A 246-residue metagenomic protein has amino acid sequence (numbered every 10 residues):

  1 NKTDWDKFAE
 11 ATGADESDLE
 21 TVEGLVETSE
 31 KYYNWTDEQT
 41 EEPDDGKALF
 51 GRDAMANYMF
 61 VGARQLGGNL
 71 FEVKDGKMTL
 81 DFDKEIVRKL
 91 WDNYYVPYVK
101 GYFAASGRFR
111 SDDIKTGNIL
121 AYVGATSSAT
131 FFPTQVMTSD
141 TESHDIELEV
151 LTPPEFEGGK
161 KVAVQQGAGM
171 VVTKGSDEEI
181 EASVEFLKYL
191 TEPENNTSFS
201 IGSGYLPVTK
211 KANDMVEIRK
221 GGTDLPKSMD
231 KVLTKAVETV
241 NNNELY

Functional and structural regions predicted by a protein language model:
D4-G13, W35, P97-K100, S176-S183: Short helix-loop capping/hinge motifs at secondary-structure junctions, enriched in acidic/polar residues
D6, T21-T79: Extracytoplasmic/periplasmic solute-binding protein
K7, A14-D18, L49, G68-K89 (+3 more regions): Short, solvent-exposed loop/beta-turn-alpha elements that line the ligand-binding surface or hinge of extracytoplasmic
V26-N34, F109-Y122: Short helices/loops that flank or line small-molecule/ion binding pockets
V26-Y33, K74-G107, P153: Glycine-centered hinge/linker elements that transmit conformational signals in sensory and ligand-binding systems
R88, D92, V99-K100, T138-K210: Extracytoplasmic/periplasmic substrate-recognition and gating elements
L120-A125, F131-F132: Paired acidic/hydrophobic, glycine-rich loop segments that form the ligand-binding mouth/hinge of periplasmic-binding
V164, K227-Y246: C-terminal capping/gating helix-and-loop segments adjacent to ligand/active sites or protein-protein/ligand interfaces
